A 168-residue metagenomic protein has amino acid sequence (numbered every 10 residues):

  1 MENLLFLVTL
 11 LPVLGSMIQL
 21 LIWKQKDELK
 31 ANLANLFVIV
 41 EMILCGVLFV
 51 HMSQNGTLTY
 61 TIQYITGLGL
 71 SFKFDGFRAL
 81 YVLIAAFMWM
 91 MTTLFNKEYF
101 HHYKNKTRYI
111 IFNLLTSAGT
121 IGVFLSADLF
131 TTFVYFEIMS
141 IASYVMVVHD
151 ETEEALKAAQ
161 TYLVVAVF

Functional and structural regions predicted by a protein language model:
M1-L4, L14-I111: Transmembrane helix-loop-helix hairpins at membrane boundaries of multipass inner-membrane proteins
V8-T9: Hydrophobic alpha-helical transmembrane segments of integral membrane proteins, especially lipid-exposed positions
P12, Y64-T66, T116, A166-V167: Generic detector of intrinsically disordered, low-complexity, polar/charged segments
R108-L115, G119-F168: Alpha-helical multi-pass transmembrane bundles of energy-transducing inner-membrane proteins
